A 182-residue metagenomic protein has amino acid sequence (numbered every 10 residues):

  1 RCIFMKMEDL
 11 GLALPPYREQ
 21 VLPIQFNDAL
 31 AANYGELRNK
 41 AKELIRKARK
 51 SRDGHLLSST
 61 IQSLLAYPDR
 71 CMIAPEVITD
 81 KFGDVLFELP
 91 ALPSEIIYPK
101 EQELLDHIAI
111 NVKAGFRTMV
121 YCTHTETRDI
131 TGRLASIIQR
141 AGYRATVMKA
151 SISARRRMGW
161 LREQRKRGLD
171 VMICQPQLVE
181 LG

Functional and structural regions predicted by a protein language model:
R1-D80, A114: Inter-lobe coupling linker of SF2 helicases/translocases
P75-I97: Glycine-rich phosphate-binding "P-loop"
I96-I110: A short, well-structured juxtamembrane/interface segment
M119-Y121, G132, Q139-P176: Conserved helicase ATPase core of P-loop NTP-dependent helicases/translocases
H124-E126: Conserved Walker A/P-loop ATP-binding site and its immediately adjacent core in helicase/helicase-like ATPase domains
Q177-G182: Conserved RecA-like helicase motor core of SF1/SF2 enzymes
